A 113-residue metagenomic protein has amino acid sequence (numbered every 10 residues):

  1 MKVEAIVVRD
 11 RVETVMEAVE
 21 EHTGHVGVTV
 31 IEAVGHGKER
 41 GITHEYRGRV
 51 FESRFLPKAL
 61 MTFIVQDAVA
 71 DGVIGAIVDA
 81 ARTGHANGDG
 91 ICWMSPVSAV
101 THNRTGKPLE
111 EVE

Functional and structural regions predicted by a protein language model:
M1-E113: Positively charged, small/polar-rich N-terminal and surface patches that mediate targeting and assembly and bind
